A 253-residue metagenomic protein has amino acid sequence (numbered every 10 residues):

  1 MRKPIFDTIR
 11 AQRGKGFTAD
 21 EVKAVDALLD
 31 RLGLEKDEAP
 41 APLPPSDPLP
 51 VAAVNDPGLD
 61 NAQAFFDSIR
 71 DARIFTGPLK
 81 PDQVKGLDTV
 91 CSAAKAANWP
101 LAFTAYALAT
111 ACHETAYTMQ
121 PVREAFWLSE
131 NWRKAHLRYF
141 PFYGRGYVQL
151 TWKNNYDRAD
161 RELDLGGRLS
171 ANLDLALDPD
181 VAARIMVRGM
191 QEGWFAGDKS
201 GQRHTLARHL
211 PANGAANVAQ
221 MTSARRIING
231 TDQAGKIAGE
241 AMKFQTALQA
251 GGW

Functional and structural regions predicted by a protein language model:
K3-P4, R10-S92: N-terminal export signals and maturation junctions of secreted/periplasmic proteins
P4, A11-D37, P57-L59, P141 (+1 more regions): Non-catalytic cell-wall polysaccharide-engagement segments
D56-T89, A94, N98, A105-E192: Peptidoglycan-targeting cell-wall enzymes and recognition modules
K85, A102-A105, G201, G239: Alpha-helix N-cap and coil->helix boundary residues
P100, Q120-P121, A196, A238: Generic macromolecular interface patches on structured domains
P100-A109, V218-R225: Alpha-helical scaffolds flanking conserved acidic
